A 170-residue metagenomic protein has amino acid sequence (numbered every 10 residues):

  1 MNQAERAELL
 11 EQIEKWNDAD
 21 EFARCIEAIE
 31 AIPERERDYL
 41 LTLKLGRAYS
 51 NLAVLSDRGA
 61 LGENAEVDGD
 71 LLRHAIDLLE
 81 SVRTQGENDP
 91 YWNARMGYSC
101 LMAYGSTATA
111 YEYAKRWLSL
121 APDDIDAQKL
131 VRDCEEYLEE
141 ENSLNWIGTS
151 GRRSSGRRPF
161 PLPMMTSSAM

Functional and structural regions predicted by a protein language model:
M1, P33, R37-L40, V67 (+2 more regions): Structural signature of alpha-solenoid helical repeat scaffolds
M1-C25: N-terminal leader/linker segments that initiate helical-solenoid repeat arrays
N2-E11, E36-L61, E87-M102, I125-E139 (+1 more regions): Amphipathic alpha-helical repeat scaffolds of TPR domains
A19-E21, G105, P122: Short helix-adjacent coil turns
A23, R73, T107-A108, N142: Residue register within tetratricopeptide repeats
A31-I32, S81-V82, R116-W117, R152-R153: Canonical positions in the second alpha-helix
S50-S81, M102, A110, N145-G156: Short coil/linker segments at helix-helix boundaries
